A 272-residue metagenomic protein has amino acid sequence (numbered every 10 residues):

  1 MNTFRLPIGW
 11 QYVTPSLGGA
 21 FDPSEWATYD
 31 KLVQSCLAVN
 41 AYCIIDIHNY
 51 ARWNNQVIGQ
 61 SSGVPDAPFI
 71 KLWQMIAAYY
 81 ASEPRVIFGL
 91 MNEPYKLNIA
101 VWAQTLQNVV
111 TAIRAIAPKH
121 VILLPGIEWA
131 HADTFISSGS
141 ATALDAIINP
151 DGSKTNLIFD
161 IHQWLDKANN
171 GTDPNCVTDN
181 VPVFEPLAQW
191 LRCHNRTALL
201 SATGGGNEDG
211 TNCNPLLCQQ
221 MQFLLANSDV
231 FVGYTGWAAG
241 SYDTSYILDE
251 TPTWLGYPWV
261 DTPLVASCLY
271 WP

Functional and structural regions predicted by a protein language model:
M1-R52, P68, Q107-P118, C213-F231: Aromatic-lined substrate-binding rim segments of carbohydrate-active enzymes
M1-T28, I45, Y50-Q74, G89 (+3 more regions): N-terminal substrate-binding region of glycoside hydrolase catalytic domains
I70-A78, S82-I87, M91-V232, Y246-L269: Extracellular glycoside hydrolase catalytic/binding regions
Y242: Charged phosphate-binding loop/patch that engages nucleotide di/tri-phosphates or the phosphate backbone of nucleic
